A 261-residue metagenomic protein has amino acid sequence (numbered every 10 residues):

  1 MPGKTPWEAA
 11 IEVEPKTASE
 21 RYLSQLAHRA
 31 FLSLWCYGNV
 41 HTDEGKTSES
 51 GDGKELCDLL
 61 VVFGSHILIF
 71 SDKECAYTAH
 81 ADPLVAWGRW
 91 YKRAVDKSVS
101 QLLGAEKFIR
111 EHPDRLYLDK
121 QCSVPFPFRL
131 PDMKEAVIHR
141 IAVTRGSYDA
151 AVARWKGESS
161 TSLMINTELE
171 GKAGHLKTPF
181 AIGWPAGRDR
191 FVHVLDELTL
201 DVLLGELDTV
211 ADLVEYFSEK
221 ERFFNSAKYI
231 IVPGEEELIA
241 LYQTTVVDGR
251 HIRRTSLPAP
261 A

Functional and structural regions predicted by a protein language model:
M1-C57, V61-A261: Intrinsically disordered, low-complexity Ser/Thr/Pro/Gly-rich regulatory segments
